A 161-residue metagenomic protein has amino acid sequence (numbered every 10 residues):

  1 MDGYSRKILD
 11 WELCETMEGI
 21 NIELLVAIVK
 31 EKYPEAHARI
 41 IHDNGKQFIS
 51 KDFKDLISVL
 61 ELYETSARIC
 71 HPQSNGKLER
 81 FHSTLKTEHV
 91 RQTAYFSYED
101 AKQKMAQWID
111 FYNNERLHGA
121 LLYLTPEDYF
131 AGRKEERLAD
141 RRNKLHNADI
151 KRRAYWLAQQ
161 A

Functional and structural regions predicted by a protein language model:
D2-G3: Short, acidic, Ser/Thr-enriched surface-loop or helix-capping motifs
K7, W11-E35: Active-site beta-loop-alpha junctions of metal-dependent nucleic acid enzymes, especially the RNase H-like/DDE
E18, I22, I41, I49 (+2 more regions): Hydrophobic (often cysteine-bearing) scaffold residues that line and stabilize catalytic clefts of nucleotide/cofactor
G19, C70, T125: Residue-level "edge-of-site" marker
L24, D52-D55, V59, G76 (+2 more regions): Generic alpha-helical secondary structure signal
Y33-S50, L122-E127: Acidic/histidine-rich, metal-coordinating catalytic segments
R39-N44, S58-K77, T93-Y98: RNase H-like polynucleotidyl transferase catalytic core
S58-L60, T84-A161: C-terminal domain-tail junction helix/linker
